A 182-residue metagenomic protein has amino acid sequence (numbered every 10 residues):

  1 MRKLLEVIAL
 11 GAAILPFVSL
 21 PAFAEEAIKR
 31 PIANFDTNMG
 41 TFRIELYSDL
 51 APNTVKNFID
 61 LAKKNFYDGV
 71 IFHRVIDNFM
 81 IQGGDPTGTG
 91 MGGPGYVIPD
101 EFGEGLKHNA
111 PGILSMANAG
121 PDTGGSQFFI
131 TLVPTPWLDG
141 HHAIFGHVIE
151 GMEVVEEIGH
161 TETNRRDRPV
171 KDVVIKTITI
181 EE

Functional and structural regions predicted by a protein language model:
R2-E182: Cyclophilin-like peptidyl-prolyl cis-trans isomerases
